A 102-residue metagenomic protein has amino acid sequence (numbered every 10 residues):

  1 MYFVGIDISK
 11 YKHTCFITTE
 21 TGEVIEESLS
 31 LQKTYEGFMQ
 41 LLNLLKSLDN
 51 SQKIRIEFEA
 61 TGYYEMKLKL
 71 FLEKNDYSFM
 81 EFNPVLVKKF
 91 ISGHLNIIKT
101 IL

Functional and structural regions predicted by a protein language model:
M1-L102: Phosphate- and other anionic-substrate recognition elements at nucleic-acid/protein interfaces
